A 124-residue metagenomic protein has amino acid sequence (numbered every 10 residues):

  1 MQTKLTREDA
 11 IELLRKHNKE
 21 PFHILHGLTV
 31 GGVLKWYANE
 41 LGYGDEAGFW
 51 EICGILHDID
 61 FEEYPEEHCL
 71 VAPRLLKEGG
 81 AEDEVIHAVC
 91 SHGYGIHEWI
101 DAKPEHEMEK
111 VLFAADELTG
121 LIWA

Functional and structural regions predicted by a protein language model:
M1-Y64: Acidic/His-rich, divalent-metal-binding segments that scaffold phosphate/diphosphate chemistry
Y43-A124: Divalent metal-dependent catalytic cores for phosphoryl transfer on phosphate-bearing substrates
